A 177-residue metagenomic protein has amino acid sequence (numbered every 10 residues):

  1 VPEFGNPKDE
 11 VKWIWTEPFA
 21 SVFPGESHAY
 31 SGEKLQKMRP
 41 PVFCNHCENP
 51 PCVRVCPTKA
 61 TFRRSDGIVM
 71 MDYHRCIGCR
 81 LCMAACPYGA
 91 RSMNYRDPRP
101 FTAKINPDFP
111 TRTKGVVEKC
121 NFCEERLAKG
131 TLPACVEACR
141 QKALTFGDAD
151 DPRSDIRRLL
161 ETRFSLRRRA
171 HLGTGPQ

Functional and structural regions predicted by a protein language model:
V1-Q177: Non-ligating segments of multi-cofactor redox enzymes
